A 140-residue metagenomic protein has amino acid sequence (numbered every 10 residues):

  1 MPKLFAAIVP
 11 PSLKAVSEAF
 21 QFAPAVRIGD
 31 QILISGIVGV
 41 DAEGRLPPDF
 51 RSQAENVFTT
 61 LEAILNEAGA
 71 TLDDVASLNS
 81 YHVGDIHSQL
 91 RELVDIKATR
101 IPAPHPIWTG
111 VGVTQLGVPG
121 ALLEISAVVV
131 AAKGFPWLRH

Functional and structural regions predicted by a protein language model:
M1-T59, A63-A76, H82-H140: N-terminal presequence-like segments and the immediate start of the first folded domain
